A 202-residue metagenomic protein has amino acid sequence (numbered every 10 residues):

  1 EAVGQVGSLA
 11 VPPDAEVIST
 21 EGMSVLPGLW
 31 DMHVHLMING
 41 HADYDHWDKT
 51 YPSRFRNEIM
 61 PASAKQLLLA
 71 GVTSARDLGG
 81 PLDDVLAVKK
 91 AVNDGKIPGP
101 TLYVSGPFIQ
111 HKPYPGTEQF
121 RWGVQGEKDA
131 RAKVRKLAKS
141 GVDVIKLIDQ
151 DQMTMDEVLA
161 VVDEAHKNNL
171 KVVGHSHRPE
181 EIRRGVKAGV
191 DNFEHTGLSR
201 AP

Functional and structural regions predicted by a protein language model:
E1-L26: Histidine-rich, glycine-flanked metal-binding segment
M23-A91, P115, D156, H177-H195: Metal-associated gating/positioning segment near the N- to mid-region
Y44-D45, I97-Q119: Metal-cofactor-binding active-site regions of metalloenzymes
M60, A130, V134, V158: Aromatic/hydrophobic pocket-lining residues that form the small-molecule binding cavity in soluble enzyme cores
V72-S74, I97-T101, G141-D143, N168-L170 (+1 more regions): Short, well-ordered coil/turn segments that N-cap beta-strands
V85-K96, V158-H166: Short, electropositive alpha-helical surface patch
F120-A130, V134: Alpha-helical scaffold elements lining the catalytic groove of polysaccharide deacetylases
L147-P202: Active-site core of metal-dependent hydrolases
